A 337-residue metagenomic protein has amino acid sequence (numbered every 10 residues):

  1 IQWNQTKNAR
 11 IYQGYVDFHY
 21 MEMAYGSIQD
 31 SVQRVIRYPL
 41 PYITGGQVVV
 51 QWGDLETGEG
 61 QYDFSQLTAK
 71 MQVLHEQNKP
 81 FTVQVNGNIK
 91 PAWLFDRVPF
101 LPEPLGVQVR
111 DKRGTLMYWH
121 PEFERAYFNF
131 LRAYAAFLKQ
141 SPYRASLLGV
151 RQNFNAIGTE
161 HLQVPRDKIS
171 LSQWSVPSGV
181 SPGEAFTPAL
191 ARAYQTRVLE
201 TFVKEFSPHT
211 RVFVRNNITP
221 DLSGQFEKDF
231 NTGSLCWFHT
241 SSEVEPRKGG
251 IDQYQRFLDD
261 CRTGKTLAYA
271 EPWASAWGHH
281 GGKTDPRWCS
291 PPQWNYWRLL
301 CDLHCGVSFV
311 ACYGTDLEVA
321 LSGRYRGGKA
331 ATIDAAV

Functional and structural regions predicted by a protein language model:
I1-Q2: Intrinsically disordered, low-structural-confidence terminal and linker regions
N8-F186, Y194, V214-E227, C236 (+1 more regions): Aromatic-lined carbohydrate-binding surfaces of glycoside hydrolases
I36, L67-Q72, L199-V203, E227 (+2 more regions): Short amphipathic alpha-helical segments and helix-helix/interface helices
F81-T82, N86, L235-V337: Substrate-binding cleft of secreted/luminal carbohydrate-active enzymes
E205-T210: Bimodal "functional hotspot" detector
F230-N231: N-terminal, intrinsically disordered low-complexity tails/presequences enriched in Lys/Ser/Pro and small residues
